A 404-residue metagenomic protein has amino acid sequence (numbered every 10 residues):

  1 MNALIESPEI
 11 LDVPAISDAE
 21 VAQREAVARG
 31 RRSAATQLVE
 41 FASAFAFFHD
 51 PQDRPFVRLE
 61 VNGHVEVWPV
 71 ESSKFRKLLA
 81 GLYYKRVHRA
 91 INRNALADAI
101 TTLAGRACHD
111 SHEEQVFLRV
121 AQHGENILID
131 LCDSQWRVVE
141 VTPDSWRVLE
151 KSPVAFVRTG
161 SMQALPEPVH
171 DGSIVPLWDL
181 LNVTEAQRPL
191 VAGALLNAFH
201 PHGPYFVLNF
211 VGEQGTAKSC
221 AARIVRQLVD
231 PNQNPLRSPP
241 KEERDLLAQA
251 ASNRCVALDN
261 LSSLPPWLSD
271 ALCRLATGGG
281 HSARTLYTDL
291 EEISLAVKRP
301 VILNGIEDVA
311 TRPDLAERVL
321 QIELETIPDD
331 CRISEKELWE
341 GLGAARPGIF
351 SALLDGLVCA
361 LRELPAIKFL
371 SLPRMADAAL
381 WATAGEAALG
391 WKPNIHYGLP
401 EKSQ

Functional and structural regions predicted by a protein language model:
M1-V169, A248, D355, C359 (+1 more regions): N-terminal nucleic-acid engagement/recognition segments and initiation subdomains in replication, restriction
V27-S33, L181-L190, L342-G348, L372: Structural motif
F47-N62, H123, I129-C132, I174-L180 (+1 more regions): Amphipathic alpha-helical coiled-coil
D53, R58-H64, T142-S252, A366: P-loop NTPase catalytic core of nucleic-acid-dependent motor ATPases
V67, L195, S219, V225 (+5 more regions): Conserved RecA-like P-loop NTPase ATPase core
N92-L96, R188, K218, A222 (+1 more regions): Short, charged, low-complexity patches
G203-F206, N232-S238, E243-C255, L261-L268 (+2 more regions): Feature primarily recognizes SF3-like P-loop helicase cores of small DNA viruses
S262-S263, C273, T277: Catalytic acidic motif of RecA-like/P-loop NTPases
